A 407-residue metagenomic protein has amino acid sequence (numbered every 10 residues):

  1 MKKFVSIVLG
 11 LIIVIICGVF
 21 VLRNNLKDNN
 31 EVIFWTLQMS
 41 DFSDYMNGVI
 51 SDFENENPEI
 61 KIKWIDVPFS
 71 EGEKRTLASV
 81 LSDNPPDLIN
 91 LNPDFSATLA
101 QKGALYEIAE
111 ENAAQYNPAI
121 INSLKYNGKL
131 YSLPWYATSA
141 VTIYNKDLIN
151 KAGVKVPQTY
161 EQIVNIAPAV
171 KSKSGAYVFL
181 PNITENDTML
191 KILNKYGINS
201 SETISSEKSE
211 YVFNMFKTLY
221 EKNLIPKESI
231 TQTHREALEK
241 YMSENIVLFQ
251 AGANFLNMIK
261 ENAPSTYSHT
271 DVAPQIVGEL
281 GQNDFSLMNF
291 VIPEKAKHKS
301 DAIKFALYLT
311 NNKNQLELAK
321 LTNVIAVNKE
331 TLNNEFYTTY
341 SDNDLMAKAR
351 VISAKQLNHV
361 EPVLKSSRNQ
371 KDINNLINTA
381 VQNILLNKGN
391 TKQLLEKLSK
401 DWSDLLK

Functional and structural regions predicted by a protein language model:
D28-S40, I60-I65, D87-L88, Y131 (+1 more regions): Short, well-ordered beta-strand elements
S51-E56, K61-K63, K151-A152, T218-L224 (+4 more regions): Extracytoplasmic/periplasmic substrate-recognition and gating elements
D52, E56-A119, S123, D147 (+3 more regions): Extracytoplasmic "Venus flytrap"/periplasmic binding protein-like
N92-V141, K155, V164-I166, V170-S174 (+5 more regions): Hinge/lid segment of periplasmic solute-binding proteins
A97-A104, A119-V156, G175, P181-S201 (+2 more regions): Periplasmic solute-binding protein
Y106-P118, Y196-N214, L219, E261-S265 (+2 more regions): Short, solvent-exposed loop/beta-turn-alpha elements that line the ligand-binding surface or hinge of extracytoplasmic
A167-A169, K173, E202-T233: Glycine-centered hinge/linker elements that transmit conformational signals in sensory and ligand-binding systems
T270-A273, T322-T379, N383: Long, aromatic- and glycine/proline-rich binding clefts that accommodate carbohydrate-like moieties
